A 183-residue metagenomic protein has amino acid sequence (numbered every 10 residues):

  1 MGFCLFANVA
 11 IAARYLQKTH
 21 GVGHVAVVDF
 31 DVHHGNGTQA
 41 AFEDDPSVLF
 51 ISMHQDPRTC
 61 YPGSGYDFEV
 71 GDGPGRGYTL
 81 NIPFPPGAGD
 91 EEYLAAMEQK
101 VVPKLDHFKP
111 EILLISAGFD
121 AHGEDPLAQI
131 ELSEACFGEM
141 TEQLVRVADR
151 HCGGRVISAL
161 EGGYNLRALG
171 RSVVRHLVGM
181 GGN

Functional and structural regions predicted by a protein language model:
M1-Q143, L177-V178: Conserved alpha-helical scaffold segments that buttress catalytic/binding sites
H122-D125, N165-L169: Short active-site-adjacent structural elements
S133-E134, R167-N183: Short, electropositive alpha-helical surface patch
Q143-D149: Flexible, low-complexity linker/loop segments at domain and module junctions
R150-R155: A short helix->loop->beta-strand "cap" motif at the edges of active sites that frequently abuts
